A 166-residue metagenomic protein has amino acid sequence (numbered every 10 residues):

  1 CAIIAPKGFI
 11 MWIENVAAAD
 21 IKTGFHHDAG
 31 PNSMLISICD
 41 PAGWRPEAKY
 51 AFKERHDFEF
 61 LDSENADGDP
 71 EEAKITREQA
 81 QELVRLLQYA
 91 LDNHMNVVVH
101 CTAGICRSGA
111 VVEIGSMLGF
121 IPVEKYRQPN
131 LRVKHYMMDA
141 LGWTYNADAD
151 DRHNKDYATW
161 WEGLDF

Functional and structural regions predicted by a protein language model:
A2-I3: Short, positively charged and aromatic/hydrophobic N-terminal segments
G8-F58: Glycine-rich, flexible N-terminal cofactor/catalytic loop recognition
S33-L35, M95-V99: Generic beta-sheet signal
W44-P46, A66, C106-A110: Short catalytic/ligand-binding loop motif for oxyanion handling, primarily in non-cytosolic enzymes, centered on
F60-V97: Helix-loop module immediately N-terminal to the HCX5R catalytic loop in PTP-like cysteine phosphatase domains
Q81, R85, T102-I105, R127-Q128: Recognition helices and adjacent regulatory flanks at domain boundaries
Q88-N96, E113-F166: PTP/DSP superfamily signal
V97-I114: A phosphate-binding catalytic loop at a beta-strand-loop-alpha-helix junction that coordinates phosphoryl groups
